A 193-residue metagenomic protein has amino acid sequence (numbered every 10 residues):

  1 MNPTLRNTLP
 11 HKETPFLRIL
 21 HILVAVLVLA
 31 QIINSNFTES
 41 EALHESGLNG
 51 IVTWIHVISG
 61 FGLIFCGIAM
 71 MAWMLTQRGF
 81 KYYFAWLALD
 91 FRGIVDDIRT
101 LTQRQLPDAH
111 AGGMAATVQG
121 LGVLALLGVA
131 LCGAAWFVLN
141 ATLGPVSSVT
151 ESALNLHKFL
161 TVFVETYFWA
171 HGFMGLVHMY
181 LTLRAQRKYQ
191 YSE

Functional and structural regions predicted by a protein language model:
M1-E193: Membrane-embedded alpha-helical bundles that constitute the cytochrome b-like, heme-associated redox core of multi-pass
